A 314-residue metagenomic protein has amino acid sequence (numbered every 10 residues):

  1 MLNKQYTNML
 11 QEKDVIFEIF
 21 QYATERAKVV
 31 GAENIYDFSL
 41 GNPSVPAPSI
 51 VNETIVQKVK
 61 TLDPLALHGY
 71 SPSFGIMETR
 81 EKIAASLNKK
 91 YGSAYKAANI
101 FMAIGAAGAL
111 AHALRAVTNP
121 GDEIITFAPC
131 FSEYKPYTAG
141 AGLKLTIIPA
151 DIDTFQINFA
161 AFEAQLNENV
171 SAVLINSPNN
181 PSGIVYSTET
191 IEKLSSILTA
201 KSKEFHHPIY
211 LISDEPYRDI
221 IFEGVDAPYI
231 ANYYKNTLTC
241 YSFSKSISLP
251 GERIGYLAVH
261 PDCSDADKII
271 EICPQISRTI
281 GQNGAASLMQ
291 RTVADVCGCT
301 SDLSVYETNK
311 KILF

Functional and structural regions predicted by a protein language model:
L2-G105, H112, C297-C299: N-terminal small-domain helix-loop-helix segment of the aminotransferase-like
M9-L10, G41-P46, D151-D153, N179-G183 (+2 more regions): Short histidine/acidic/glycine/proline-rich micro-motifs that form metal- and phosphate-coordinating active-site loops
E18, Y22, I50-T54, K82 (+7 more regions): Alpha-helical elements of Rossmann-like donor-binding domains used by nucleotide-donor carbohydrate transfer enzymes
E25-G31, L62, K90-G92, I197-P208 (+2 more regions): Alpha-helix termini
G41-V45, G75, A107, F131-S132 (+7 more regions): Short, solvent-exposed loop/turn segments at secondary-structure junctions
P64-H206, R218-Y233: Conserved core of the PLP fold type I
N236-K311: Conserved core segment of the aminotransferase class I/II
